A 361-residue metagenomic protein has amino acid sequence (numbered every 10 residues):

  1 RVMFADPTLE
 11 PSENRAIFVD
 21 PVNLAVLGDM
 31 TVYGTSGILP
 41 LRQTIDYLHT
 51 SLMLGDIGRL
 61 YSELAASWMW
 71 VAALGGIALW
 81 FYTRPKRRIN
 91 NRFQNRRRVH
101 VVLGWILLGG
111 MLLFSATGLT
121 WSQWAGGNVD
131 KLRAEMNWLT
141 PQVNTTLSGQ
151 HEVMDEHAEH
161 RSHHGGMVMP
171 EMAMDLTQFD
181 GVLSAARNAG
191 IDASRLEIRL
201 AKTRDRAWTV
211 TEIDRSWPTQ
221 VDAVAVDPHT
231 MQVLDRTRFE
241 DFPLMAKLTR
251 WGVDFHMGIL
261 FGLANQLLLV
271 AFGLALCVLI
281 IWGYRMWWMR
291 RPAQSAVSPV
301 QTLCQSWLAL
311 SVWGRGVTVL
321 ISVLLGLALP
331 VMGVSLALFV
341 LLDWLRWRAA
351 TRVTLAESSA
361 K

Functional and structural regions predicted by a protein language model:
R1-M3: Hydrophobic alpha-helical bundles that form the membrane domains of multi-pass transporters
P7-L48, G190-E197, A207-M257, F261 (+1 more regions): Extended, hydrophilic extramembrane loops/domains of integral membrane proteins
G34, I38, L54, G109 (+2 more regions): Solvent-exposed, acidic/flexible segments
T35-L39, V297-L310: Short, amphipathic, aromatic/basic-enriched membrane-interface segments that mark the entry/exit of transmembrane
T44-L139, V270, I281, W287-W288 (+4 more regions): Internal alpha-helical transmembrane segments
V129-A246: Membrane-proximal low-complexity regions enriched in glycine and acidic/polar residues
F261-F272: Membrane-interface anchor segments at the N-terminal boundary of transmembrane helices in multi-pass membrane enzymes
L355-K361: Short, intrinsically disordered terminal tails adjacent to the first/last structured region
